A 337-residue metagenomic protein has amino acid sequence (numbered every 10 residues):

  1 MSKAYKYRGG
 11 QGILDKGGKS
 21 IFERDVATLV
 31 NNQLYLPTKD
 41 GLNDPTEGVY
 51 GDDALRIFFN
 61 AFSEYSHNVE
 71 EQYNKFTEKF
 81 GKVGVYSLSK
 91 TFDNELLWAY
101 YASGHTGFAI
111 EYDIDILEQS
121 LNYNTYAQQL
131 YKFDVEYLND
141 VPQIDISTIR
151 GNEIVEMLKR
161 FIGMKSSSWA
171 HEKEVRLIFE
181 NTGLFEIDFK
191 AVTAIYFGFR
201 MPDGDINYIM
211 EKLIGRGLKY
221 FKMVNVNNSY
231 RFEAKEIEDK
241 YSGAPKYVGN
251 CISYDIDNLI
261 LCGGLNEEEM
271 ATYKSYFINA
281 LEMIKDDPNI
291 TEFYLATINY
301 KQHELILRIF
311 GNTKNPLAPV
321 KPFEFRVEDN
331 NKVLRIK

Functional and structural regions predicted by a protein language model:
M1-K337: Partner-binding and oligomerization surfaces adjacent to conserved cores of proteins that assemble macromolecular
